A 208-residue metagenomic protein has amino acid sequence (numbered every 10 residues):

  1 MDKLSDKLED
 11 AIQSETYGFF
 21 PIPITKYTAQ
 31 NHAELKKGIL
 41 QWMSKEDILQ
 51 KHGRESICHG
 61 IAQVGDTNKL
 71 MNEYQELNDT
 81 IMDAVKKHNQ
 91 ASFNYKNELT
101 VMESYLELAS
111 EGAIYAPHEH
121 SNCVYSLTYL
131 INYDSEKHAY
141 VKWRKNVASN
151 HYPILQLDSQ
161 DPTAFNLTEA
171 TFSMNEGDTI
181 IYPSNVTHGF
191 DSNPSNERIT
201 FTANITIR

Functional and structural regions predicted by a protein language model:
D2-Y95, I114: Non-heme Fe(II)/2-oxoglutarate
V64, V141, F190: Short clusters of hydrophobic/aromatic residues that line enzyme substrate/ligand-binding pockets
N94-S104: A short coil-to-beta-strand element that immediately follows conserved catalytic motifs
K96-E98, E119-C123, S195-E197: A generic structural micro-feature
M102, C123-Y125, K137, E197 (+1 more regions): Residues that flank catalytic or metal-binding motifs in active/ligand-binding sites
S104-L106, L127-Y129, F201-I205: A structural signal for short, well-ordered beta-strand segments
A109-I181: Catalytic core of non-heme Fe(II) oxygenases with the double-stranded beta-helix
P162-R208: Catalytic core of Fe(II)/2-oxoglutarate
